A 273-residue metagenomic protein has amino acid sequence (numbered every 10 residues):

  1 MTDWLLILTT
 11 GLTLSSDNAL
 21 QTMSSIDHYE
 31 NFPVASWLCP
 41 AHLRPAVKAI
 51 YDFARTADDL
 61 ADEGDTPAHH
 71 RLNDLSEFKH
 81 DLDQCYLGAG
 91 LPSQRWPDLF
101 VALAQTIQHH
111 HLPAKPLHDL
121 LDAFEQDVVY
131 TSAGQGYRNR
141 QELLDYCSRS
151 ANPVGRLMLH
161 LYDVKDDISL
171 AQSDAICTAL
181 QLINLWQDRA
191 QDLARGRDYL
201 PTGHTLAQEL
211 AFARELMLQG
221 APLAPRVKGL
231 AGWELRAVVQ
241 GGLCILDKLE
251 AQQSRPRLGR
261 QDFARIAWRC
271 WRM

Functional and structural regions predicted by a protein language model:
T2-Q181, W186-M273: Catalytic cores of Mg2+-dependent Asp-rich isoprenoid enzymes
